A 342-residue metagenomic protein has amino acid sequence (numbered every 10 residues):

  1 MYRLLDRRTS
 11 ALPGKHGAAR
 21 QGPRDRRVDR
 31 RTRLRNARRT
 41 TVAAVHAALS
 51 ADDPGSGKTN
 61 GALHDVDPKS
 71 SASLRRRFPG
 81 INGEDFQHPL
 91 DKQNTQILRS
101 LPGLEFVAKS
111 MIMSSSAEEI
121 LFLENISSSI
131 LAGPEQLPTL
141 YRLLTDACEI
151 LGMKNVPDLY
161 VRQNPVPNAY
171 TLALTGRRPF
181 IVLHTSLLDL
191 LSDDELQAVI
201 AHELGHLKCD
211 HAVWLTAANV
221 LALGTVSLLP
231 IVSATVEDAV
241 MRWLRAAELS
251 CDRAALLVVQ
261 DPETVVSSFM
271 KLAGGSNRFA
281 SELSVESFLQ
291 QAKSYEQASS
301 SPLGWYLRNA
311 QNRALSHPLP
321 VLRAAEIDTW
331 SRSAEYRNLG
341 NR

Functional and structural regions predicted by a protein language model:
M1-R33: N-terminal chloroplast transit peptides
G22-L172, E237-D238, S276-N277, S300-S301 (+3 more regions): Hydrophobic or amphipathic, alpha-helical segments that drive membrane association/targeting
L144-C148, Q197, L244-V265: An active-site-proximal "capping" alpha-helix that borders the catalytic cofactor pocket
V161-L172, R177, T235-V236, V240 (+1 more regions): Active-site-proximal gating segments in proteases and membrane effectors
L183-A198: Short pre-active-site segment immediately N-terminal to the catalytic Zn-binding motif
L191, I200-C209, S250, A254: Active-site His/Glu-centered metal-binding helix of metallohydrolases
L204-L223: Catalytic Zn2+-binding segment of zinc metalloproteases
V226-R242: Substrate-binding clefts and substrate-entry loops adjacent to catalytic sites of polymer-processing enzymes acting on
